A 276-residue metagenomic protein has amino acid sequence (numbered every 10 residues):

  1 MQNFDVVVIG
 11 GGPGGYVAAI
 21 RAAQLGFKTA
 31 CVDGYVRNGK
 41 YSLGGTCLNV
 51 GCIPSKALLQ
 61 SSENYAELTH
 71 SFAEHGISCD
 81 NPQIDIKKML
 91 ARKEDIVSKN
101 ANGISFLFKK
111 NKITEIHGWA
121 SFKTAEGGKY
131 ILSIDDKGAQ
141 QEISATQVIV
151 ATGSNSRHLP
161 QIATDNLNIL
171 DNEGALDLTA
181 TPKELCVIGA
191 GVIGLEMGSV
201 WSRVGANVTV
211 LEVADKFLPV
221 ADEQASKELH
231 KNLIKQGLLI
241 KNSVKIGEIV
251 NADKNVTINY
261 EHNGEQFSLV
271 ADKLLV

Functional and structural regions predicted by a protein language model:
M1-G14, T181-G191: Beta1/beta-strand and adjacent pyrophosphate-binding region of the FAD-binding site in flavoprotein oxidoreductases
Q2-N3, I20-F27, C31-T181, T209 (+4 more regions): Glycine-rich flavin
V6-C31, G194-R203: N-terminal Rossmann-like FAD-binding beta1-loop-alpha1 element of flavoenzymes
V7-I9, A120, E142-G153, V187-I188 (+1 more regions): Short hydrophobic core segments
I9, E94-D95, I188, V220: Residue-level marker of alpha-helix boundaries and capping positions
A120, V244-I246, Q266: Flavin (primarily FAD) cofactor-binding/catalytic cores of flavoenzymes
T179-A221: Rossmann-like NAD(P)H-binding beta-loop-alpha module
L239-K241: Conserved SAM-binding strand-loop segment of SAM-dependent methyltransferases
